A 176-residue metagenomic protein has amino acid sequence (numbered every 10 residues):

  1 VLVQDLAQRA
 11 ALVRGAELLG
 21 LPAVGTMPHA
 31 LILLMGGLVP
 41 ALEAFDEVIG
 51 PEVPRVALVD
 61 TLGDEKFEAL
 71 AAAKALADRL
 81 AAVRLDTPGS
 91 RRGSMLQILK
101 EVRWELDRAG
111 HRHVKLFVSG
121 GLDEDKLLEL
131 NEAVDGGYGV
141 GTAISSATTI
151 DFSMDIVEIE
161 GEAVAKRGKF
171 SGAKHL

Functional and structural regions predicted by a protein language model:
V1-A109, E124-E129, A133-V134, I159: Buried, small/hydrophobic-residue-enriched core segments of structured protein domains
S90-K115, S119-L176: Gly/Ser/Thr/Ala-enriched C-terminal appendages of enzymes
